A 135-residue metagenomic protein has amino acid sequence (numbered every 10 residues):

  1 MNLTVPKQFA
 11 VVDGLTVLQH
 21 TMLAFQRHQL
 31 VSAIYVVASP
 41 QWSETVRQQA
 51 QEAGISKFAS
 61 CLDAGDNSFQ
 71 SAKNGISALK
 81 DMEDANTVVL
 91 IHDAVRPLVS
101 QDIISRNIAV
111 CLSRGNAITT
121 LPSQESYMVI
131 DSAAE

Functional and structural regions predicted by a protein language model:
M1-S43: N-terminal glycine-rich phosphate-binding loop and ensuing alpha1 helix
L18, G75, D93, P122: Residue-level signal for inorganic ion chemistry
M22-Q26, A50, L79: Hydrophobic C-terminal alpha-helix "anchor/cap" residues
E44-Q49: Acidic helix N-cap motif at the loop->helix transition within catalytic regions of sugar-transfer enzymes
Q51-T87: Short phosphate-binding loop-to-helix
S68, A94-L98: Acidic metal-phosphate-binding loop of nucleotide-sugar-dependent transferases
V88-H92: Short aromatic-hydrophobic micro-motifs that form the base-stacking/packing surface for donor nucleotide recognition
L98-E135: Conserved core of the sugar-phosphate nucleotidyltransferase
